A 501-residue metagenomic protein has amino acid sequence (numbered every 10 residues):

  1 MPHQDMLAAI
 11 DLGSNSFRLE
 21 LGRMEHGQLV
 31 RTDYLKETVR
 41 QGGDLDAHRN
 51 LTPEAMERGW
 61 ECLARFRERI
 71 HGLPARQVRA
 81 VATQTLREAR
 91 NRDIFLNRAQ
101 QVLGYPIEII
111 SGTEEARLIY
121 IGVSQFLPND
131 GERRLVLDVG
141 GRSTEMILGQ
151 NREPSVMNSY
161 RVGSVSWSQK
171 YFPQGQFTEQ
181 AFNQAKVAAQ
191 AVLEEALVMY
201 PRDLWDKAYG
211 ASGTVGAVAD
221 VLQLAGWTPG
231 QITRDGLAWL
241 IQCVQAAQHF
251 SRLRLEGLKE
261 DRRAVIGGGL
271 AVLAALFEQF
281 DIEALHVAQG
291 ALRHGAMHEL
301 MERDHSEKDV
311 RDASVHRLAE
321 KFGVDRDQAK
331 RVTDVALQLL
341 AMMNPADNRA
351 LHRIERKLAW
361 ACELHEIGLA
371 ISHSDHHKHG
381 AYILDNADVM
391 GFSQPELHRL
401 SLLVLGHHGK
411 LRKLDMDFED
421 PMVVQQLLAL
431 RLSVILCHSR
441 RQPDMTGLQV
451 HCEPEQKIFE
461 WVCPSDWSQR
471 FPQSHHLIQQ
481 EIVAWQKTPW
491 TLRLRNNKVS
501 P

Functional and structural regions predicted by a protein language model:
M1-V30, Y34-K36: Early-domain small/polar-rich strand-loop-helix modules and first-structured segments of the mature chain
P2-L7, L21-M24, R40, D44-A75 (+6 more regions): Helical "lid/coupling" subdomains associated with nucleotide-phosphate turnover
N15-S16, R142, G368: Short acidic, Gly/Ser-rich segments with clustered Asp/Glu that frequently serve as metal-coordination loops in enzyme
F17, L29, T144, P154 (+1 more regions): Hydrophobic residues embedded in beta-strands of well-ordered beta-sheets
A80: Dinucleotide-binding Rossmann-like beta1-alpha1 core, especially the glycine-rich loop that anchors the ADP
R142-L148: Acidic, divalent-metal-coordinating active-site segment for phosphoryl/phosphodiester hydrolysis, typified by short
L448-K498: Charged substrate- and nucleic-acid-binding regions of tRNA-handling and nucleotidyl-transfer enzymes, centered on
